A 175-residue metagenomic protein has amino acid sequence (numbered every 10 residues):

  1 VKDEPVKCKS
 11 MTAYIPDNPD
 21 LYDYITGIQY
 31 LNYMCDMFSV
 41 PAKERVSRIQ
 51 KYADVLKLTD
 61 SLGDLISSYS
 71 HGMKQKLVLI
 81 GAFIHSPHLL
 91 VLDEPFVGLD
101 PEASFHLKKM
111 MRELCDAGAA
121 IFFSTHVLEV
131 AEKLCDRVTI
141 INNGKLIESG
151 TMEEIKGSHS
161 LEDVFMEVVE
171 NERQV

Functional and structural regions predicted by a protein language model:
N32, D36, K43-S61: Conserved ABC ATPase "signature" region
L65-Y69: Conserved ABC ATPase signature
L90-E94: Catalytic Walker B motif of ABC-type/P-loop ATPase nucleotide-binding domains
S104-A117: Helical segment within the ABC ATPase nucleotide-binding domain
A131-K133: A short, surface-exposed alpha-helical micro-motif characterized by mixed small hydrophobic and charged/polar residues
S149-G150: ABC ATPase "signature
